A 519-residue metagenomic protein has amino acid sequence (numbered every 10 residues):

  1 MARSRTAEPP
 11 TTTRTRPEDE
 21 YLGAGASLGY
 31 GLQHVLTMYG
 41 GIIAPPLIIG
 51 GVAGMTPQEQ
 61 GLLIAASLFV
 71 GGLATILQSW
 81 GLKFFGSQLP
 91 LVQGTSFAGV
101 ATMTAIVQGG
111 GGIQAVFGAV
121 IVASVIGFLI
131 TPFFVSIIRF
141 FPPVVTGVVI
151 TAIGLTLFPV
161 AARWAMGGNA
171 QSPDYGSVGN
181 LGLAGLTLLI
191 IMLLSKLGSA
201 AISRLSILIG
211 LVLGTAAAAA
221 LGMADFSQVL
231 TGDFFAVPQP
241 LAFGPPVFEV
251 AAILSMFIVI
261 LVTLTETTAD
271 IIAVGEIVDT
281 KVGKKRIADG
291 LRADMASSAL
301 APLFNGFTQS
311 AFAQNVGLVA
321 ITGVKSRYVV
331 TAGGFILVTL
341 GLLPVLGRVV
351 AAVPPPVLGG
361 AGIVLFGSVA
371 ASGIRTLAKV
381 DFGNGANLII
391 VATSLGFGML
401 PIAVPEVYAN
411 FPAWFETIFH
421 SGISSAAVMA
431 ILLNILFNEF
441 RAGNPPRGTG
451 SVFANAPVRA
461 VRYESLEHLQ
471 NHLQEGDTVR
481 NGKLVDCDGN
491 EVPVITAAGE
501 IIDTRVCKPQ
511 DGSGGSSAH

Functional and structural regions predicted by a protein language model:
M1-Q88, C487-D488, T496, R505 (+1 more regions): N-terminal alpha-helical transmembrane segments of multi-pass membrane transport and channel/translocase proteins
A2, E8-T13, P17-Y21, I191-L193 (+3 more regions): Hydrophobic transmembrane alpha-helices of multi-pass solute/ion transporters
R5-P10, I42-P46, G50, T187-L197 (+5 more regions): Juxtamembrane interface elements at the cytosolic ends of transmembrane helices in multi-pass membrane proteins
R16, A24, G50-Q88, S255-R327: Membrane-embedded helical hairpins/re-entrant loop segments and their flanking transmembrane helices within multi-pass
G25-I42, G176-L188, S206, A220-L221 (+2 more regions): Hydrophobic, membrane-embedded alpha-helices of multi-pass small-molecule transporters
E59-L63, F84-A98, R139-V148, I202-I209 (+4 more regions): Short, non-helical or kinked segments that cap or interrupt transmembrane helices
I106-D225, G334-R447: Membrane-embedded alpha-helical modules
G422-H519: Terminal cytosolic tails of multi-pass membrane transporters, especially the segment immediately following the final
